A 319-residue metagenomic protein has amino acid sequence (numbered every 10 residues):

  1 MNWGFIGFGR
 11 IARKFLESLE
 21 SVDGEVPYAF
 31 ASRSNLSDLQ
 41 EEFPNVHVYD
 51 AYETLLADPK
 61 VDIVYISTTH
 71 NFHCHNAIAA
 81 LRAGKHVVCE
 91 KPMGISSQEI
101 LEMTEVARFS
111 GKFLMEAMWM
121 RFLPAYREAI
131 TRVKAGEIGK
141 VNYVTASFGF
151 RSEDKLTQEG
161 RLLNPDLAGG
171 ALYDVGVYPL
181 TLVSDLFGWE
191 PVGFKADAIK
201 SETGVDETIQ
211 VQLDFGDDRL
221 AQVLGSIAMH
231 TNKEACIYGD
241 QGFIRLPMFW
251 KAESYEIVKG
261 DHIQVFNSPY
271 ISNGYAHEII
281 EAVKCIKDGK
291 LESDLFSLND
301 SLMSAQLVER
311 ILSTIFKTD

Functional and structural regions predicted by a protein language model:
M1-F43, K317-T318: N-terminal Rossmann-like dinucleotide-binding module
F43-V106: Beta-loop-alpha module in the N-terminal Rossmann-like domain of NAD(P)-dependent dehydrogenases, especially those
D50, C89, L114-E116, L246: Hydrophobic residues in well-ordered beta-strands that form the structural core
I63-Y65, G216, E281-D319: C-terminal helix-rich "cap/oligomerization" subdomain common to oxidoreductases
E102-W119, N142: Rossmann-fold dehydrogenase core element
R121-V192: Predominantly a Rossmann-like dinucleotide-binding segment in NAD(P)-dependent oxidoreductases
T181-A252, A282-D288: Contiguous beta-strand/loop segments that form the cofactor/metal-binding neighborhood of enzyme cores
S268-I280, F296: Active-site loop of classical SDR/Rossmann-like NAD(P)-dependent oxidoreductases, centered on the catalytic Tyr-X3-Lys
